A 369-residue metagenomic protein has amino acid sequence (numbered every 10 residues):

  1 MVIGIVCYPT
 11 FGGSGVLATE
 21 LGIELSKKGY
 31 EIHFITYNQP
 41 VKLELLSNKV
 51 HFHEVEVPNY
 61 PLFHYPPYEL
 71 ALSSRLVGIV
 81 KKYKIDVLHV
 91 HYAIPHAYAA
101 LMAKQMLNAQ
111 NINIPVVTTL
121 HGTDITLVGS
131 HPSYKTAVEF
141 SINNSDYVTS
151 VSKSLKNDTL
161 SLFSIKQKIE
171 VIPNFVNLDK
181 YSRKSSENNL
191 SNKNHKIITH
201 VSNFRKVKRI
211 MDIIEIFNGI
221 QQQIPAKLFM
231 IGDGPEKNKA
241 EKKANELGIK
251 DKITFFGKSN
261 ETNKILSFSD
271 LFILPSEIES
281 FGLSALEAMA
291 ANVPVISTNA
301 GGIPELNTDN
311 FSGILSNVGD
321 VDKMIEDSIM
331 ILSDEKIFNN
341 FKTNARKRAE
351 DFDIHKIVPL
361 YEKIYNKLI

Functional and structural regions predicted by a protein language model:
I5-F11, I23-Y68: N-terminal strand-loop element at the rim of the active site of nucleotide-sugar-dependent glycosyltransferases
T149, S191-F217, F229, K342: Conserved donor-binding/catalytic core segment of Leloir-type glycosyltransferases
S154, F175: Carbohydrate-associated surface elements
T199, I210, I214-F255, I337: A conserved nucleotide-sugar
K258, E277: Aromatic "clamp/platform" in nucleotide-sugar-dependent glycosyltransferases that forms part of the donor/acceptor
P294-S297, N307: Short hydrophobic beta-strand element within catalytic cores of glycosyltransferases and related nucleotide-activated
D309-N310, I314-V321, M330-E335: Conserved acidic donor-binding segment of nucleotide-sugar-dependent glycosyltransferases
M330, I337-D351, L360-K363: A short, well-ordered alpha-helix in the C-terminal region of glycosyltransferases
